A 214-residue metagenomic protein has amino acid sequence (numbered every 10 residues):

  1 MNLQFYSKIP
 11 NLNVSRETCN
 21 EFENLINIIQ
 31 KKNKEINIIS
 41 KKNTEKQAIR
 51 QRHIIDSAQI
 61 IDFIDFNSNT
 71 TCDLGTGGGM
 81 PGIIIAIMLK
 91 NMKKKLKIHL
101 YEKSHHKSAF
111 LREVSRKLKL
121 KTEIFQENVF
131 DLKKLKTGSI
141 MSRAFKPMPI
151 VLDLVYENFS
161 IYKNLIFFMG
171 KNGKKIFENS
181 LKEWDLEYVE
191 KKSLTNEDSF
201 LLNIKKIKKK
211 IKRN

Functional and structural regions predicted by a protein language model:
M1-F66, H105-L120: Class I SAM-dependent transferase core
I29, M169, I204: Residue-level signal for inorganic ion chemistry
A58-T137: Conserved SAM/SAH cofactor-binding pocket of Class I
T70, S139, K163-I166: Short glycine-centered segments of the SAM/dcSAM-binding site in methyltransferase folds
K103, F168-N172: Short strand-turn motif at the edge of the Rossmann-like AdoMet-binding core
T137-A144: Short SAM/SAH-binding signature in class I
L152-L165: A short glycine-rich, Lys/Arg-flanked "PGG" loop and its adjoining helix->strand segment in the class I
N172-N214: Active-site capping/gating segments
